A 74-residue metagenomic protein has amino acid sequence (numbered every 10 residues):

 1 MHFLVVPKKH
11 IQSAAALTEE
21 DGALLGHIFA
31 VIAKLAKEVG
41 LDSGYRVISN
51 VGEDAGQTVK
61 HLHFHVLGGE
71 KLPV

Functional and structural regions predicted by a protein language model:
M1-V74: HIT superfamily nucleotide-processing domains
